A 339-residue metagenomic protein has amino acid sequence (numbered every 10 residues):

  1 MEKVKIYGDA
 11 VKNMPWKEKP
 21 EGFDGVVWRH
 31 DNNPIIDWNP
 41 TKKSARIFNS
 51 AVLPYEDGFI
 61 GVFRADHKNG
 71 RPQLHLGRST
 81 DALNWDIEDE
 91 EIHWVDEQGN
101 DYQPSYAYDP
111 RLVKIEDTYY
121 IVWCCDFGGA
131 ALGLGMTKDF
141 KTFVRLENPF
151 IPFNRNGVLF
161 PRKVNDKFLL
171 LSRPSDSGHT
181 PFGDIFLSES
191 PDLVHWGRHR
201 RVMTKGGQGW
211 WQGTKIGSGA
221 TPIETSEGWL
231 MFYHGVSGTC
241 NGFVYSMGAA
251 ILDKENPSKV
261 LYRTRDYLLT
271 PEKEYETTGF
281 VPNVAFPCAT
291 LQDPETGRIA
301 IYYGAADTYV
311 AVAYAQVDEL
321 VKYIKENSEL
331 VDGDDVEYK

Functional and structural regions predicted by a protein language model:
M1-S105, V113-V158, R162-T214, I223-F280 (+2 more regions): Beta-rich carbohydrate-recognition and catalytic domains
A220: Catalytic core of Fe(II)/2-oxoglutarate
V284: Aromatic sugar-binding surface patches on proteins that engage polysaccharides or sugar-phosphate polymers
C288, Q292: C-terminal substrate/ligand-recognition segments
